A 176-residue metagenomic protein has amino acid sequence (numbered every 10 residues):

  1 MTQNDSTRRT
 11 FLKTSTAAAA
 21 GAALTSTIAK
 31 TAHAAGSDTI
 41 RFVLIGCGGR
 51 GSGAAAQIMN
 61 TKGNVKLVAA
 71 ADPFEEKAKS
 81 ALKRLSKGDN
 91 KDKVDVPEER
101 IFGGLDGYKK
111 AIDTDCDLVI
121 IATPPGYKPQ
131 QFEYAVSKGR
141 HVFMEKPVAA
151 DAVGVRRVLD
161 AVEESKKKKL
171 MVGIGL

Functional and structural regions predicted by a protein language model:
T2-K138, R157-K169: N-terminal glycine-/serine-/threonine-rich beta1-alpha1-beta2 phosphate-ribose binding loop of Rossmann-like
E76-K77, A149-V153: Short gly/pro/ser/thr-enriched loop/turn and capping motifs at secondary-structure boundaries
K138-D151: ADP-ribose/adenylate-binding Rossmann-like module
V142, L170-V172: Hydrophobic beta-strand scaffold residues
